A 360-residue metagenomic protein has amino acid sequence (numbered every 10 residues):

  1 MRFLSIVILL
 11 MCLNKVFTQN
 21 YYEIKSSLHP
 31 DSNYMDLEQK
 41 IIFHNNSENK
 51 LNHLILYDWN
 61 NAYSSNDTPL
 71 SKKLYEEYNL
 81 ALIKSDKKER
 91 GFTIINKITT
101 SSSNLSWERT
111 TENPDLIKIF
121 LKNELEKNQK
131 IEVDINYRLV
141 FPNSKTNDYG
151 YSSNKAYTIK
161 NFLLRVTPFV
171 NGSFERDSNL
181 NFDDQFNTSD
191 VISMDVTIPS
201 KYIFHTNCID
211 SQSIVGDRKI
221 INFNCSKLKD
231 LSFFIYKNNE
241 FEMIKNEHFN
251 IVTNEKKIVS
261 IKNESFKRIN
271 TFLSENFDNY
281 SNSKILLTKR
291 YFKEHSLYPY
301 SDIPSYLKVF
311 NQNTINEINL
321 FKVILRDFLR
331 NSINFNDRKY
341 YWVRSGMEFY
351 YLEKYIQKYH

Functional and structural regions predicted by a protein language model:
F3-L13: Sec-dependent N-terminal signal peptides
M11, K15-D36, E48-K50: N-terminal, polar/Ser/Thr-rich
F43-S47: Asparagine-centered strand-capping/turn motif at beta-strand->loop junctions
N60-L70, Y202-H205: Short aromatic-acidic-glycine turn motif
Y78-K97, R109-T111, D115, F120 (+1 more regions): Extended, low-hydrophobicity, Ser/Thr/Pro/Gly-biased non-transmembrane segments
E126-I135: Short Pro-Gly-centered flexible turn/kink motifs
M194, F241-Y340: Juxtacatalytic substrate-recognition/specificity segment
I303-K308, Y340-H360: Post-HExxH zinc-binding segment in Zn-dependent metallohydrolases
